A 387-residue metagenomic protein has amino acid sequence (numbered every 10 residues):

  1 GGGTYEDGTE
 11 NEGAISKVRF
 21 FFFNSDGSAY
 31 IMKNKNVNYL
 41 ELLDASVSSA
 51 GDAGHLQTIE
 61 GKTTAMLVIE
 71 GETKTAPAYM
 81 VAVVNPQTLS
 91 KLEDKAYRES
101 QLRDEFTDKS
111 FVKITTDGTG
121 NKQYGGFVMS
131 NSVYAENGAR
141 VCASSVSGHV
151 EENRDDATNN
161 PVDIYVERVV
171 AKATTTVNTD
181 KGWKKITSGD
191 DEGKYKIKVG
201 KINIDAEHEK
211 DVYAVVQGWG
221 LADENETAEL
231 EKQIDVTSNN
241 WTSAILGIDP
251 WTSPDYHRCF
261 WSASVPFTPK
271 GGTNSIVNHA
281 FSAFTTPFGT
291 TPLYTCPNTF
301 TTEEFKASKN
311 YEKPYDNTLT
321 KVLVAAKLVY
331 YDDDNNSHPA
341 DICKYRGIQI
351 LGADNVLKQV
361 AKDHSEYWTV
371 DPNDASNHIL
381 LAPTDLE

Functional and structural regions predicted by a protein language model:
G3-D94, T174-T176, D180-E387: Tryptophan-paired
T9-N11, V162-R168: Short, solvent-exposed beta-strand/turn "edge" segments of beta-rich domains on protein surfaces
S46, L89-N160, D341-K344, Q349 (+2 more regions): Structured interaction patches on ligand/partner-binding surfaces of diverse proteins
